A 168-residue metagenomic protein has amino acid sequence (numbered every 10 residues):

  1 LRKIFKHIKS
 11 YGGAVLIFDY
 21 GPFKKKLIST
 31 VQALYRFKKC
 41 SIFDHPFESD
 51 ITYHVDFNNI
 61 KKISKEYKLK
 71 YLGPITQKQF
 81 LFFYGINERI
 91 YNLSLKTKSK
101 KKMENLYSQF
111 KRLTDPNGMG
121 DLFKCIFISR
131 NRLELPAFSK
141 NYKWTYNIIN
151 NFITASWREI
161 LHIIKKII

Functional and structural regions predicted by a protein language model:
L1-I168: Long, Lys/Arg- and hydrophobic-enriched amphipathic alpha-helices
